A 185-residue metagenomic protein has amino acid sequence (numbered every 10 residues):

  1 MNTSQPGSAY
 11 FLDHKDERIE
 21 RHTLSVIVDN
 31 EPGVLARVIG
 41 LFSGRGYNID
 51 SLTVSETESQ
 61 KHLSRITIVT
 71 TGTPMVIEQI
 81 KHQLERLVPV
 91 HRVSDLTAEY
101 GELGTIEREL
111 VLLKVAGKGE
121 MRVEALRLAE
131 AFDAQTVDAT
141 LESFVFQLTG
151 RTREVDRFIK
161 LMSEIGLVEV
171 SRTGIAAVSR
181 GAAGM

Functional and structural regions predicted by a protein language model:
M1-I27, E31-S64, V69-M185: Long, contiguous binding/interaction regions
